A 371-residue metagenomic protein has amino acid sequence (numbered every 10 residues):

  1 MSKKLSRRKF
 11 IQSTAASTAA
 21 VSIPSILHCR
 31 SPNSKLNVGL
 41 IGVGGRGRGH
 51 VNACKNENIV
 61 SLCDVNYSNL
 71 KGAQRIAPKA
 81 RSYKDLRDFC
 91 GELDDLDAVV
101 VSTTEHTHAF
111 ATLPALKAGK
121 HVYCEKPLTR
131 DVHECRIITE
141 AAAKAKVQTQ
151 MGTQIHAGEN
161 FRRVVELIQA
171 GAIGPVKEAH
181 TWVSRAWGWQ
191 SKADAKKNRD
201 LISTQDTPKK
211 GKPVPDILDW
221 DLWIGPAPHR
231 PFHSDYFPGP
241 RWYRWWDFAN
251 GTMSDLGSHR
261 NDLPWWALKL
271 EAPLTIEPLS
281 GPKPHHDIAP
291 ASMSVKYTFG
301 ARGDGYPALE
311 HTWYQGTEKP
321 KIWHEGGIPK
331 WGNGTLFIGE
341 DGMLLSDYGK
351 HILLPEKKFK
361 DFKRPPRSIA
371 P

Functional and structural regions predicted by a protein language model:
M1-S17: N-terminal secretory signal peptides and thylakoid transit peptides that target proteins across membranes
S17-A77, I155-G158, I168, P264: N-terminal Rossmann-like dinucleotide-binding module
G42, R46, H50, Q150 (+7 more regions): Predominantly a Rossmann-like dinucleotide-binding segment in NAD(P)-dependent oxidoreductases
R81-D85: Conserved SAM-binding strand-loop segment of SAM-dependent methyltransferases
D88-D94: Short amphipathic alpha-helix with an adjacent loop that forms part of the alpha/beta core around
V99-V100: N-terminal Rossmann-like NAD(P) cofactor-binding module of classical short-chain dehydrogenase/reductase
E105, A109-A157, V164, G171: Beta-strand-loop-alpha-helix segment that lines the small-molecule cofactor/substrate pocket of alpha/beta enzymes
H285-A289, T298-P371: NAD(P)-dinucleotide binding in Rossmann-like oxidoreductases
